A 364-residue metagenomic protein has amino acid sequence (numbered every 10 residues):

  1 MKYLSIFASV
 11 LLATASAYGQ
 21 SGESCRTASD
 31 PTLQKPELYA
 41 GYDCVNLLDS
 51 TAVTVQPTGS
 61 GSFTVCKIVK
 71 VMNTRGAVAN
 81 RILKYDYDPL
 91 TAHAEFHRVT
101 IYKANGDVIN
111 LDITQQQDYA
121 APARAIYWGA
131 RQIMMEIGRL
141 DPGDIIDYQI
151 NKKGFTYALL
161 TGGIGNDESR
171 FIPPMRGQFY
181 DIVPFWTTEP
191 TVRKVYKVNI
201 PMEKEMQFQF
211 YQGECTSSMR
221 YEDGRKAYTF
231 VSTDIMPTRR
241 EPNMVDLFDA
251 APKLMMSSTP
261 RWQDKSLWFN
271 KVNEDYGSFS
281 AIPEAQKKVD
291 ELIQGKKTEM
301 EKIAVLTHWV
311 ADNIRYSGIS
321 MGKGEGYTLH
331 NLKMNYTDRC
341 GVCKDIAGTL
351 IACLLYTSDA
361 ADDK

Functional and structural regions predicted by a protein language model:
M1-E23: Bacterial Sec-dependent N-terminal signal peptides
Q20-P190, R261: Lumenal/extracellular ectodomains and adaptor appendage modules of the eukaryotic vesicle/secretory system
G22-R26, K153-Y157, G163-G165, Q178 (+1 more regions): Secretory-pathway-linked proteins and extracytosolic
G61, L140, P190, F279 (+5 more regions): Conserved structured core elements
Q132-E136, V289-K296, L332-C340: Second-shell loop/turn segments in exported
T307-D312, Y316-Y336, I346-A352, S358: Long, intrinsically disordered, low-complexity accessory segments associated with secretion and vesicular trafficking
Y356-K364: Single conserved hydrophobic/aromatic residue that forms the stacking wall/gate of nucleotide- or nucleobase-binding
